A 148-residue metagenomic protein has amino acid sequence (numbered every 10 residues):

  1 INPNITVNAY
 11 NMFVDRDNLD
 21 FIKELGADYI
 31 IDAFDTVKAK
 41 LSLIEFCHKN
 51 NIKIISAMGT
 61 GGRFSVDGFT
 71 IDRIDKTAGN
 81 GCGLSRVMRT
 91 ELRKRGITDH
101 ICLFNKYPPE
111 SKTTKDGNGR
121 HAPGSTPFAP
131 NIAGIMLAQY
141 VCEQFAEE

Functional and structural regions predicted by a protein language model:
I1-E148: Adenine nucleotide-associated cytosolic modules
